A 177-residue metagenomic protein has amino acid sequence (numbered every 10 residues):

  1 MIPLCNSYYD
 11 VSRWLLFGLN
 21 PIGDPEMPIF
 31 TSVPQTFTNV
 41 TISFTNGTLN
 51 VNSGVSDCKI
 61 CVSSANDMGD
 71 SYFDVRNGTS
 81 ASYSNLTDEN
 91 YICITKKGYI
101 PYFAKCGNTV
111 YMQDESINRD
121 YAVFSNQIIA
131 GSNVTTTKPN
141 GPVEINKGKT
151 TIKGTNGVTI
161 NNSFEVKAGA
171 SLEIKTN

Functional and structural regions predicted by a protein language model:
M1-G47: Caspase-like cysteine protease fold
V33, S64-M68, K97-I100: Solvent-exposed strand-loop boundary residues in beta-sheet-rich modules
F44, V75-A81: Short, solvent-exposed loop/turn segments in extracellular or other extracytoplasmic domains
N52-K59: Short proline/glycine-enriched turn/loop motifs at strand-loop junctions of beta-rich domains
I60-V75: Short amphipathic beta-strand segments in non-cytosolic proteins
Y83-E89: Surface-exposed, short loops/turns at beta-strand junctions within beta-sandwich domains
Y91-N108: Edge beta-strands of extracellular beta-sandwich domains
N108-N177: Extracellular beta-helix/beta-solenoid repeat scaffolds
